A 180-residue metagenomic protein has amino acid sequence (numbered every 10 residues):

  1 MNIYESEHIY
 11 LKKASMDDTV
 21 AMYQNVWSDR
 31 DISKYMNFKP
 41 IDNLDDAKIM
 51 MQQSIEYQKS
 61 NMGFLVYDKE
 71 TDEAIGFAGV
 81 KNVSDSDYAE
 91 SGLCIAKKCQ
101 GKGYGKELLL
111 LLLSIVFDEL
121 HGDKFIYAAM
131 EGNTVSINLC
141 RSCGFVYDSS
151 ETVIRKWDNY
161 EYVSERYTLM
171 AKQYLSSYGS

Functional and structural regions predicted by a protein language model:
M1-A21, N25-D29, Y67-S180: Acyl-donor (CoA/ACP) binding surface of acyl/acetyltransferases
V26-W27, M36, I55-Q58: Hydrophobic residues in alpha-helical segments
D31-I32, E56-K59, H121: Generic structural signal for secondary-structure transition and capping sites
D31-Q53: Conserved GNAT-fold acetyl-CoA-binding loop/helix
K34-M36, G63, S177-Y178: Short, hydrophobic secondary-structure boundary micro-motifs
Q52-L65: A short helix-loop-beta-strand connector motif used in the catalytic cores of GNAT acetyltransferases and, in some
